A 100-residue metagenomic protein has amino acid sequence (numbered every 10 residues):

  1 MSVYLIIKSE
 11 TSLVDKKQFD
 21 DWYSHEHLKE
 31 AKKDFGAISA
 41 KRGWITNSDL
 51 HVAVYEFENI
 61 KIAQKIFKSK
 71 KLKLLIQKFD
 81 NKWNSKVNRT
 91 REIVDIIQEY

Functional and structural regions predicted by a protein language model:
V3-E10, A40-K70: Short, well-ordered beta-strand segments in beta-rich or mixed alpha/beta enzyme and ligand-binding folds
D15, K61-A63, E99: Residue-level signal for secondary-structure boundary sites
D15-S39: Short amphipathic alpha-helical segments
D34-I38, E56-I93: An amphipathic, aromatic/His-enriched active-site/gating alpha helix that lines ligand/cofactor pockets
I93-Y100: Short, low-order "capping/linker" segments at domain edges
